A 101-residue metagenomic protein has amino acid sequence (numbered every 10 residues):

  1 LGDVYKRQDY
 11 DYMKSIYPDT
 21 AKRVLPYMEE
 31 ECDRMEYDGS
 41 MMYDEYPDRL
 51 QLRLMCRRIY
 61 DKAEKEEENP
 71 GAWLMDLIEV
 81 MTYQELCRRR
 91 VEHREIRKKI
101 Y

Functional and structural regions predicted by a protein language model:
L1-Y5: Short, small-residue-biased leader/transition segments that mark boundaries at the very start of proteins
K6-N69: Membrane-proximal topogenic or attachment-prone low-complexity segments at protein termini
M42, Y46, I96, I100-Y101: Residue-level signal for alpha-helical context at structural boundaries
N69-K99: Amphipathic alpha-helical binding modules
